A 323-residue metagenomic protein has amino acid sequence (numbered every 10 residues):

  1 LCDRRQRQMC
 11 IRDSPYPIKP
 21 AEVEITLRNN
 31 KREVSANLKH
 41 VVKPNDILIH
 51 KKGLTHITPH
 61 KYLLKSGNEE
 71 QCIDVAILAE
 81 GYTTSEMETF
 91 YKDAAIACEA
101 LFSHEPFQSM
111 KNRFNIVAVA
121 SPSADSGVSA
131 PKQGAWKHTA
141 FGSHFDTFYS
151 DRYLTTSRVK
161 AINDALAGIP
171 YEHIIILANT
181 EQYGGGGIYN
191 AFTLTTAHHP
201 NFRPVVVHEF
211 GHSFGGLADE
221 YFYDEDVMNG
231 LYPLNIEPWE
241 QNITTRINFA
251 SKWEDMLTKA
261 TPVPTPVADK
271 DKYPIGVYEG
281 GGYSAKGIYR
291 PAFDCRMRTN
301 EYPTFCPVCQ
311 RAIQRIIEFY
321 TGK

Functional and structural regions predicted by a protein language model:
L1-I11: Single conserved hydrophobic/aromatic residue that forms the stacking wall/gate of nucleotide- or nucleobase-binding
D13-E80: Non-catalytic propeptide/linker segments at domain boundaries
G53-S103, A118-V128: Fold-level signature of zinc-dependent metallopeptidase catalytic domains
Q71-D74, M110-N115, I169-I174, F293: Loop/turn elements at helix/coil->beta-strand transitions in domains of secreted/extracellular proteins
T89, G186-E209: Short pre-active-site segment immediately N-terminal to the catalytic Zn-binding motif
I116-Y189: Active-site-proximal segments of metallohydrolase catalytic domains
F210-D226: Catalytic Zn2+-binding segment of zinc metalloproteases
Y221-K323: Replace "(M1/M4/M9/M12/WLM)" with "(e.g., M1/M4/M8/M9/M12/M26/WLM)" and add "not limited to" to clarify scope
